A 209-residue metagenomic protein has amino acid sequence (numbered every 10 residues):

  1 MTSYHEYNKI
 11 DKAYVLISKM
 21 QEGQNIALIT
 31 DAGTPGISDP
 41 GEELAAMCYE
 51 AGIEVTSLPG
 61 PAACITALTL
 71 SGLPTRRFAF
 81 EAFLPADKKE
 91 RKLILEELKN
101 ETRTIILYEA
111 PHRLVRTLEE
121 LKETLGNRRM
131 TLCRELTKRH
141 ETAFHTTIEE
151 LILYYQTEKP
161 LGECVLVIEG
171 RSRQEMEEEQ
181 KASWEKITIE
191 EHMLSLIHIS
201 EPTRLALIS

Functional and structural regions predicted by a protein language model:
M1-T56, T66: Class I S-adenosyl-L-methionine
H5-Y7, H112, H198: Histidine-centered active-site/metal-ligand motif
N8-K12, P59, A86-E90: Short secondary-structure boundary/capping elements
A13, I37-S38, R91, E141-F144 (+1 more regions): Alpha-helix N-cap/helix-start motif
T34, T104, T203: Ser/Thr-centric signal marking residues that sit in or immediately flank functional binding/regulatory motifs
T56-S57, L107: Conserved SAM-binding loop
A62-L196: Beta-strand/loop-alpha-helix module characteristic of Rossmann-like adenine-cofactor folds
I197-S209: Single conserved hydrophobic/aromatic residue that forms the stacking wall/gate of nucleotide- or nucleobase-binding
